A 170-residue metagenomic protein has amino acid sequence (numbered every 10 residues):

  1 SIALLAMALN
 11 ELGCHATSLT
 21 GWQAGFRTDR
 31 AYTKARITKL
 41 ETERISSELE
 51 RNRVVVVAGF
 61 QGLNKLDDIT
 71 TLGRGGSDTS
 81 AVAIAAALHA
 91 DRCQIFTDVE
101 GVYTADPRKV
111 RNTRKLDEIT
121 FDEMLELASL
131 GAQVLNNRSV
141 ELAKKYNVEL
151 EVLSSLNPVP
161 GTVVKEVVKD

Functional and structural regions predicted by a protein language model:
S1, A6-M7, L153-L156, D170: Proteins with a high burden of low-complexity, intrinsically disordered sequence enriched in S/T/G/P/A and R, requiring
S1-V140: Nucleotide/pyrophosphate-binding catalytic subdomain
S18, M124, L150-V152, V164: Generic structural hydrophobic/aromatic packing signal, biased to beta-strands
T28-D29, G161-V163: Short, solvent-exposed polar/charged micro-motifs at secondary-structure junctions
F60-Q61, V99, S154-L156, V168: A broadly conserved detector of short glycine/acidic/proline-rich loop/turn motifs that flank catalytic sites and bind
A132-R138, L142-P160: Conserved glycine-bearing catalytic or ligand-binding loops at nucleotide- and phosphate-handling centers of large
V163-D170: A conserved regulatory-domain signal marking ACT and ACT-like small-molecule sensing domains and adjacent regulatory
